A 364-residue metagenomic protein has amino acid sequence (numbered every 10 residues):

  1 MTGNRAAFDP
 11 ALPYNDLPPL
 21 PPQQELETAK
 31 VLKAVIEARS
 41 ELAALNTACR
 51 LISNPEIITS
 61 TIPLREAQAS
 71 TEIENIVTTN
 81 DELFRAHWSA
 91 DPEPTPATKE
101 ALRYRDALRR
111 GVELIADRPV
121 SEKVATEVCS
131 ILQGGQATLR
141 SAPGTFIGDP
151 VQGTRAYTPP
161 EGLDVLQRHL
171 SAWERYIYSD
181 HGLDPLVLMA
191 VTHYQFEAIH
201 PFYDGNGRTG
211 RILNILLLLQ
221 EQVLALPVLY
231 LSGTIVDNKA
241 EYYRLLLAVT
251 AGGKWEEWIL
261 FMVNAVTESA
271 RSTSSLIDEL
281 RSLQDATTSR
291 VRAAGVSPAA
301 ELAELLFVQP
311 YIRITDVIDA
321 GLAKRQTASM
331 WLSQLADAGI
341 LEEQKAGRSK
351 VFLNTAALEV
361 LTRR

Functional and structural regions predicted by a protein language model:
M1-R364: FIC/Doc superfamily catalytic core
